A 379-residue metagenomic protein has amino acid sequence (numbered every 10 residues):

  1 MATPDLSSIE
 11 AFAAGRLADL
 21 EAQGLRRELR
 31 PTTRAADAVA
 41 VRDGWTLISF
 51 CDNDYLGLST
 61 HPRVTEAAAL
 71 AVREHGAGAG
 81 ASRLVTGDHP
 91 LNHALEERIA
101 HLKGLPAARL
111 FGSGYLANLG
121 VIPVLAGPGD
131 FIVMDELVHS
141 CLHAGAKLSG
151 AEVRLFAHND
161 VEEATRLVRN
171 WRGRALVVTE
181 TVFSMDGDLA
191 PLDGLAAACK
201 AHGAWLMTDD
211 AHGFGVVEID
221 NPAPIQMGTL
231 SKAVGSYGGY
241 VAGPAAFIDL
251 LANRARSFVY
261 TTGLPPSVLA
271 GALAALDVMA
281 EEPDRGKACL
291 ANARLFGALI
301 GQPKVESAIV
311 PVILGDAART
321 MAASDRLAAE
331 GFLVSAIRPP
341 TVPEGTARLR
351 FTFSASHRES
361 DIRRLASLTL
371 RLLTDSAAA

Functional and structural regions predicted by a protein language model:
A11-H75, A204: N-terminal "arm"/small-domain region of PLP-dependent enzymes with the aminotransferase-like
L58, P62, E66, L70 (+5 more regions): PLP-dependent enzyme catalytic core of the Aspartate aminotransferase-like
E66, L70-S113, A293: Conserved N-terminal alpha-helix of the aminotransferase class I/II PLP-enzyme fold
V121-S140: Conserved PLP-anchoring active-site segment centered on the Schiff-base-forming lysine
A126, A157, V161, R174 (+7 more regions): Pyridoxal 5′-phosphate
R154-T208: Active-site phosphate-binding strand-loop segment of PLP-dependent enzymes
H202-W205, H212, V216-E306, A318-R319: Active-site C-terminal subdomain of aminotransferase-like
A288-G331, T341, G345-L349, F353-A355: Conserved PLP-binding catalytic core of the aspartate aminotransferase-like
